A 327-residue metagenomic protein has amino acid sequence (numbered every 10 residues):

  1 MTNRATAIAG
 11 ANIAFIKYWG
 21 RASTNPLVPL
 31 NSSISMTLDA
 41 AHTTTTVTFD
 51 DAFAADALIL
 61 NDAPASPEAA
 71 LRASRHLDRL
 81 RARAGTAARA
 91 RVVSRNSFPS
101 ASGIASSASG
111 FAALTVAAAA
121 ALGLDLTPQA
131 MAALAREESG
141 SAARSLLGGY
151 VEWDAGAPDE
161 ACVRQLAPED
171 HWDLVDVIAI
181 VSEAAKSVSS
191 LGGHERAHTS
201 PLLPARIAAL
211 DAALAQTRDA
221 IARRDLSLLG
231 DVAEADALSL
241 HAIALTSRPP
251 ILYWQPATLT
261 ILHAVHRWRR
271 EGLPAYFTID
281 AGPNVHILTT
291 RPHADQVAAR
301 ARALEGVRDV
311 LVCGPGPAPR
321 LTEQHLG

Functional and structural regions predicted by a protein language model:
M1-S102, V116-L126, L311-G327: ATP-binding N-lobe of GHMP and related small-molecule kinases
R4-A9, A55, P168-G327: C-terminal nucleotide
A14-K17, M36, T43-V47, A142-S145 (+3 more regions): Short beta-strand scaffold segments in enzyme catalytic cores
P29-N31, A40-H42, G148, L174 (+1 more regions): Short beta-strand-initiation
A65-E68, A105-S106, L202-A205: Short alpha-helix boundary/capping segments
A73-H76, L114, M131, I261 (+1 more regions): Generic structural signal for hydrophobic residues
R75, R144-A155, A212-A215, A220: Charged/polar, low-hydrophobicity segments characteristic of intrinsically disordered regions and flexible loops
A82-H171: Gly/Ser-rich oxyanion-binding loop with an adjacent helix/lid that shapes the negatively charged ligand pocket
